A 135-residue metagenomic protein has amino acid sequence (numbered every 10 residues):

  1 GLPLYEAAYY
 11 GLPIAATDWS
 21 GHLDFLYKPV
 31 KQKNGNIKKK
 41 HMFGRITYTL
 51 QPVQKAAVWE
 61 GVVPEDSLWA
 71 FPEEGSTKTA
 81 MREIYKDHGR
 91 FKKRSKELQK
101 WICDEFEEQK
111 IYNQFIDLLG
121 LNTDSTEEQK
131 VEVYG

Functional and structural regions predicted by a protein language model:
L4-Y9, P13, S20-D24, V30: Short alpha-helical segment that forms part of, or immediately flanks, the ligand-binding pocket in carbohydrate-active
P13-A16, L26-Y27, K33-K39, G44-R45: Short hydrophobic beta-strand element within catalytic cores of glycosyltransferases and related nucleotide-activated
T17-D18, D24, I46-Y48, P52-Q54: Conserved acidic donor-binding loop of glycosyltransferase catalytic domains
Y48-P72, S76: Surface-exposed acidic, glycine/proline-enriched linker/cap segments that occur as 15-30-residue helix-coil
E73-T77, R94, E107, I111-F115: Hydrophobic alpha-helical packing elements
S76, E83, R90-D104: A short, well-ordered alpha-helix in the C-terminal region of glycosyltransferases
D87, E108-G135: C-terminal alpha-helical cap of glycosyltransferases
